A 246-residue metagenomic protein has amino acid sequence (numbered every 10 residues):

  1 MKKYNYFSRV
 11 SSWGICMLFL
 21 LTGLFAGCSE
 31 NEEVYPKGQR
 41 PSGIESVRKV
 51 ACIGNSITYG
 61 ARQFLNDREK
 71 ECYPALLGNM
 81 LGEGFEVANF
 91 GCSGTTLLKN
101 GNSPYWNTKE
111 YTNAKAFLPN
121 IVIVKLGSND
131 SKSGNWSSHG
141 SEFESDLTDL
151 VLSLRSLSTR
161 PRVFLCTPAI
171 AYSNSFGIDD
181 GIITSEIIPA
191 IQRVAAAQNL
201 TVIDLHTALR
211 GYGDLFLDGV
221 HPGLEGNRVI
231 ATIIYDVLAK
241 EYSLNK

Functional and structural regions predicted by a protein language model:
K2-I15: Bacterial N-terminal signal peptides that target proteins for export
N5, W106-K246: Alpha-helical cap/lid subdomain in secreted, periplasmic, or secretory-pathway luminal O-acyl-processing enzymes
I15-L21: Sec-dependent N-terminal signal peptides
L24-G27: C-terminal motif of bacterial Sec signal peptides marking the signal peptidase cleavage site
S29-G91, E110-A116: Serine-esterase "nucleophile elbow" of acetyl-processing enzymes
A61-E69, N89-W106, K132-H139, G219: Acidic/histidine-rich helix-loop elements that form or flank divalent-metal/phosphate-binding sites at the catalytic
